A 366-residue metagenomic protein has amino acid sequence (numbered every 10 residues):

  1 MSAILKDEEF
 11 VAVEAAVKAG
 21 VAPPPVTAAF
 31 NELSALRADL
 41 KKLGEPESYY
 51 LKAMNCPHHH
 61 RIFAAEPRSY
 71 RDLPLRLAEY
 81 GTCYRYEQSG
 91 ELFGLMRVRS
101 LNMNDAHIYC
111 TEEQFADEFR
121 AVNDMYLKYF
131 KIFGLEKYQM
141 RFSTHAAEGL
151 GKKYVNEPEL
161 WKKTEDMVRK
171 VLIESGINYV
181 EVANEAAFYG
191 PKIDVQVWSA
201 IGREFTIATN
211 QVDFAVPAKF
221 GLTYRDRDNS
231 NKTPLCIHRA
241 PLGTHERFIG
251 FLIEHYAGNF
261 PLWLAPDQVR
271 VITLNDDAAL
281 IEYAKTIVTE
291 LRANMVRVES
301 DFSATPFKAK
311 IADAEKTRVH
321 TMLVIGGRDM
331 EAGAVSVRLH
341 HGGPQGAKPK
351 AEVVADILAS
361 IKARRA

Functional and structural regions predicted by a protein language model:
M1-A366: NTP/phosphate- and nucleic-acid-binding module
